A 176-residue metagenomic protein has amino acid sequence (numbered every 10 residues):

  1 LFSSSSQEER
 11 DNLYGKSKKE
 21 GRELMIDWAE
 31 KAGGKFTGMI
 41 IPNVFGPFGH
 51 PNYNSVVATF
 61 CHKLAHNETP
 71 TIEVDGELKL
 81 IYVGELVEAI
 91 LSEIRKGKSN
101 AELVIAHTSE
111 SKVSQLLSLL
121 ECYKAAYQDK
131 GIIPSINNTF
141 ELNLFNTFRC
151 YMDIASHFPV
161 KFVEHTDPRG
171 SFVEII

Functional and structural regions predicted by a protein language model:
L1-M25, A29-A32, F36-M39: Conserved Rossmann-fold NAD(P)-dependent oxidoreductase catalytic core, especially the SDR/UDP-sugar
I26-G49, H62, E68-K79: Conserved beta-loop-beta element that borders a ligand/cofactor-binding pocket
M39, I105, I175: Hydrophobic residues at beta-strand termini and immediately following loops that shape nucleotide-binding pockets
G49-T59, E73-R95, K112-S118: Substrate-positioning beta->alpha
K63, N67, E93-K96: Generic structural signal for alpha-helix termini and adjacent loop/cap motifs
A89-E164: Mid/C-terminal beta-alpha module of Rossmann-like enzyme folds, strongest in SDR-family dehydrogenases/epimerases
V160-I176: C-terminal, non-catalytic macromolecule-binding modules
